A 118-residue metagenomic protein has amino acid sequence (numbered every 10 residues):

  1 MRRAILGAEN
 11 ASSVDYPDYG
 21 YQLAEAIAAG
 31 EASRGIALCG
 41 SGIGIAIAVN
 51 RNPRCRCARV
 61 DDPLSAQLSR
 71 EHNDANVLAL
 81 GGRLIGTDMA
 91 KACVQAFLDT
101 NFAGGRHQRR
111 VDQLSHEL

Functional and structural regions predicted by a protein language model:
R2-S13: A short beta-strand-loop structural module common to alpha/beta enzyme folds
A8-N10, A32-S33, G81-G82: A short glycine/serine-rich beta->alpha loop
D15, Y19, L23, I45 (+2 more regions): General structural feature for long, well-ordered alpha-helical segments within catalytic domains of soluble enzymes
D18-S41: Short, structured active-site "lid" loops
A26, A48-N52, A96: Alpha-helical structural signal in soluble globular domains
A37-R83: Mid-chain, well-packed structural core segment of small domains
P63-L118: C-terminal binding/interaction regions
